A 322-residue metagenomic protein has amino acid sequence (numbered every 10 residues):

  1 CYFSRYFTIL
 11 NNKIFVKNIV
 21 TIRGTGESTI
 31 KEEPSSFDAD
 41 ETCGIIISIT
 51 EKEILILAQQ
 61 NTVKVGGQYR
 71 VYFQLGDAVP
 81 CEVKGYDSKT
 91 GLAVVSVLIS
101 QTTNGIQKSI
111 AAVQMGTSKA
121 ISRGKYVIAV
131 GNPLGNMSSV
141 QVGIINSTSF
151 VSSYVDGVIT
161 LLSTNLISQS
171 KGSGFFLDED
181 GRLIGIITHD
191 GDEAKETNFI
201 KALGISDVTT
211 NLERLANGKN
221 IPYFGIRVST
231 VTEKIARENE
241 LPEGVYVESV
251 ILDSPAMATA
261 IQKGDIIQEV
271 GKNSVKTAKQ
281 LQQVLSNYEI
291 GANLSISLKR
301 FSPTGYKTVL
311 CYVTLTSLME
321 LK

Functional and structural regions predicted by a protein language model:
C1, F7, E179, L183-P242 (+3 more regions): C-terminal cap/linker of serine protease catalytic domains
C1-R70, G91: N-terminal activation segment of mature serine protease catalytic domains
I19, R23, I54-A58, A120-P133 (+4 more regions): Active-site-proximal beta-strands of protease catalytic cores
I47, K52-L55, I184, A256-A278: Conserved PDZ fold ligand-binding element
S48-G131, G135-S138, S170, K276 (+1 more regions): Conserved active-site neighborhood of the chymotrypsin/trypsin-like protease fold
S100-A112, Q141-F199, E243-E248: Active-site region of chymotrypsin-like
T117-K119, R123-G157, D192-K195, L212-L215: Flexible, gly/ser-rich surface segments that form the specificity/activation loops bordering the active-site cleft
E269-S297: PDZ domains, with a preference for the canonical peptide-binding region formed by the helix
